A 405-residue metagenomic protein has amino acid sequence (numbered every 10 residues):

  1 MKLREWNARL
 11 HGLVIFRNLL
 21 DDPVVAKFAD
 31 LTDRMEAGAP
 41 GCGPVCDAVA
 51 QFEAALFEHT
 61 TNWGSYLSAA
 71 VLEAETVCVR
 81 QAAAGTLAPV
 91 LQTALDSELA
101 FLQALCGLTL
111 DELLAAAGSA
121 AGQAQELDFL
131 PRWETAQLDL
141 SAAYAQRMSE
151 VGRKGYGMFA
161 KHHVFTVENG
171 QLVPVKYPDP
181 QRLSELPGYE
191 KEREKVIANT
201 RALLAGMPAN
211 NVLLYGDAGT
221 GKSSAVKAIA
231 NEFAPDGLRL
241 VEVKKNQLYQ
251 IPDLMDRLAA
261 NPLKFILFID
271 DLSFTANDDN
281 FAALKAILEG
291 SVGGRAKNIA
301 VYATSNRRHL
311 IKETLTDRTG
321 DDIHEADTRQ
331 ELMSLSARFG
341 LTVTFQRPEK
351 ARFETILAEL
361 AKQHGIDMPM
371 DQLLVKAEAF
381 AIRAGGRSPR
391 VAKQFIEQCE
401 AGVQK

Functional and structural regions predicted by a protein language model:
M1-P187: AAA+ P-loop ATPase mechanoenzymes
P178-V212: Pre-Walker A (pre-P-loop) alpha-helix and adjacent loop at the N terminus of AAA/AAA+ ATPase modules, a conserved
R201-A202, N246-D271, A282-G293, A326-Q330: Conserved alpha-helical scaffold flanking the Walker A/P-loop in AAA+ ATPase domains
N211-V241, D253-A259: Walker A/P-loop
Q247-Y249, L272-T275, V301, S305-I311 (+1 more regions): Conserved nucleotide-binding/hydrolysis micro-motifs of P-loop NTPases
A259-A260, T275-D322, D327: Conserved catalytic/switch belt of AAA+ P-loop NTPases
D321-M333, G340-E354: Conserved AAA+ ATPase "SRH/arginine-finger" region at the nucleotide-binding site
Q346-K405: C-terminal alpha-helical "lid" subdomain
